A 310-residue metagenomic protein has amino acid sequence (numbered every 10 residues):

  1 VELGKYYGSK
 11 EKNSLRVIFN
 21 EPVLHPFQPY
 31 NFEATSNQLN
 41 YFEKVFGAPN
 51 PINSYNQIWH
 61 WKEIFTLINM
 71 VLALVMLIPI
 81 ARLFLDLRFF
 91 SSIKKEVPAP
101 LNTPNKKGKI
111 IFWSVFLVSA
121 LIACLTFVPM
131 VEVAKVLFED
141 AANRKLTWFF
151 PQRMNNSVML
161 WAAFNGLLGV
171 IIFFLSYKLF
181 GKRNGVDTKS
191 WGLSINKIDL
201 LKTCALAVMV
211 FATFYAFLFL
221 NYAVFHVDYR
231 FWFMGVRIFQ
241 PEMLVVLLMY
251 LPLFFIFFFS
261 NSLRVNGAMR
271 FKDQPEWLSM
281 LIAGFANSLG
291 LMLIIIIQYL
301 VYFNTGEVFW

Functional and structural regions predicted by a protein language model:
V1-W59: Soluble extramembrane regions of membrane proteins in the secretory/endomembrane system
E2-Y6, R88-L101, Y177-S194: Cytoplasmic juxtamembrane interface segments
Q38, D86-F89, G166: Extended low-complexity acidic/polar segments
N56-M70: Juxtamembrane/start-of-transmembrane alpha-helix segments at the extracytoplasmic/lumenal side of membrane anchors
N69-A73, F164: Hydrophobic H-region at the start of alpha-helical membrane spans
L72-L117: Juxtamembrane interface at the cytosolic side of transmembrane helices
V115-W310: Alpha-helical transmembrane segments of integral membrane proteins
